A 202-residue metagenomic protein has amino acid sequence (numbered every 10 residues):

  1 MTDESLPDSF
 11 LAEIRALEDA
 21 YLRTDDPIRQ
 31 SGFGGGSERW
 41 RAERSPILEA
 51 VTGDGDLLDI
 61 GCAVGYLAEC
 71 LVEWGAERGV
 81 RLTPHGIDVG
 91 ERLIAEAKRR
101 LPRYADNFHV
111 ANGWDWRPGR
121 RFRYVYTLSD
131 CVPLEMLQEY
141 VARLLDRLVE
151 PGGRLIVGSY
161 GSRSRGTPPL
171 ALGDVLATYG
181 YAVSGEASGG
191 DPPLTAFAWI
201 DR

Functional and structural regions predicted by a protein language model:
M1-D26: N-terminal, positively charged/glycine-rich alpha-helical extensions of SAM-dependent methyltransferases
S37-G53, C70: Conserved alpha-helix/loop element of class I SAM-dependent methyltransferases that forms part of the SAM/SAH-binding
I60: Conserved beta-strand/loop positions that form the S-adenosyl-L-methionine
A63: Conserved glycine-rich SAM-binding loop
Y66-N107, N112: Class I SAM-dependent methyltransferase SAM/SAH-binding core
W116-Y124: A short acidic, Gly/Pro-enriched loop at the edge of an enzyme's catalytic core that lines a small-molecule cofactor
P133-L144: A short, conserved alpha-helix within the catalytic core of class I
G152-Y160: Conserved beta-strand signature within the Rossmann-like core of class I S-adenosyl-L-methionine
